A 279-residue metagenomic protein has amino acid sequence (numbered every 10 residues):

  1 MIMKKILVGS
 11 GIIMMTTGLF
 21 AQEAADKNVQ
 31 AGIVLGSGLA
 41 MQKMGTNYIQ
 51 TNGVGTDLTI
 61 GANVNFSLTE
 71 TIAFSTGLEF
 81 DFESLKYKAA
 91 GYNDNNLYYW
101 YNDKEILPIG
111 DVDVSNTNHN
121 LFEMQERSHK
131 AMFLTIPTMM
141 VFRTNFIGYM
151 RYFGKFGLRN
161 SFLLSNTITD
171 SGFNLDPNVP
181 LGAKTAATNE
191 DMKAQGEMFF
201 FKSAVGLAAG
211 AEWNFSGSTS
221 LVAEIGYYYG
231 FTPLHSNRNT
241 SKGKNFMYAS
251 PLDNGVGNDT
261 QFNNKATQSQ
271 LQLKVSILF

Functional and structural regions predicted by a protein language model:
Q22-N65, Q268-Q270, S276-F279: Short glycine/proline- and aromatic-enriched beta-strand/turn motifs that initiate or cap beta-hairpins
D26, S67-T71, N145-Y149, N214-S218: Outer-membrane beta-barrel channels and translocator barrels
K27, V54-L58, K130-L134, M150 (+2 more regions): Residues that define the transmembrane beta-barrel architecture of outer-membrane proteins
I33-S37, I60-L68, L78-F80, I136-F142 (+4 more regions): Residues on the lipid-exposed face of transmembrane beta-strands in outer-membrane beta-barrel proteins
G38-Q42, D81-Y87, R159-S165, Y228-L234 (+1 more regions): Structural signature of outer-membrane beta-barrel domains
K43-I49, Y87-N93, S165-G182, H235-K242: Outer-membrane beta-barrel translocator domains and adjoining extracellular loop/strand segments of Gram-negative
Q50-V114, L134, F279: Glycine- and aromatic-enriched membrane insertion/assembly motifs of diderm outer-membrane and organelle channel
E197-M198, K202-F279: Predominantly the C-terminal beta-signal and adjacent terminal strand-loop region of outer-membrane beta-barrel
